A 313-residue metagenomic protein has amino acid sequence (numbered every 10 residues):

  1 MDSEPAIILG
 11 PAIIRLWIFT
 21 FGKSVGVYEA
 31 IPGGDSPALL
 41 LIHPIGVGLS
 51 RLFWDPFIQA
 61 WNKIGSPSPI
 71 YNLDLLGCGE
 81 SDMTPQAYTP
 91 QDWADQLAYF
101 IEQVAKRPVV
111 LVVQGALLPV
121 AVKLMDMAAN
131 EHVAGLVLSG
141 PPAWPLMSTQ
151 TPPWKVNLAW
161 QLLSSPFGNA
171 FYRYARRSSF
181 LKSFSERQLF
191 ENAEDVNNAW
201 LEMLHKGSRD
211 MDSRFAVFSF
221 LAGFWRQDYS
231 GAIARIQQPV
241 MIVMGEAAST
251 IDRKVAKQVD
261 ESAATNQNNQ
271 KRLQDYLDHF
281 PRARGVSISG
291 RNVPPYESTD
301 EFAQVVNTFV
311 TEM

Functional and structural regions predicted by a protein language model:
M1-L16: An N-terminal hydrophobic leader/cap segment in hydrolases
K23-E80: Conserved HGGG/HGGXW glycine-rich cap/lid loop of the alpha/beta-hydrolase fold
Q59, G65-V112, A116, P295-Y296 (+1 more regions): Active-site loop/oxyanion-hole signature of alpha/beta-hydrolase fold enzymes
V120-L124: Hydrolases whose catalytic domains are alpha/beta-hydrolase-1, hotdog thioesterase, or metallo-beta-lactamase-like
D126-M127, V133-G168: Flexible "cap/lid" loop of the alpha/beta hydrolase fold
S148, Y174-A232: Conserved alpha/beta-hydrolase catalytic His-Asp/Glu region
Q237-G290: Conserved loop-alpha-helix segment in the C-terminal half of the alpha/beta-hydrolase fold that carries the catalytic
V286-A303: Catalytic histidine-centered segment of alpha/beta-hydrolase-like enzymes
